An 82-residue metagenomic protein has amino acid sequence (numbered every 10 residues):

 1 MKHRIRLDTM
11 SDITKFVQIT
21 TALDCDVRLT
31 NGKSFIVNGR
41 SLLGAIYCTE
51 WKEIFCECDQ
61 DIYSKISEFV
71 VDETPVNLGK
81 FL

Functional and structural regions predicted by a protein language model:
M1-L7: Short glycine-/aliphatic-rich beta-strand segments at the starts of folded cytosolic domains
H3, C25-V27, I54: Conserved beta-strand core positions
R6, N31-G32: A generic secondary-structure micro-motif detector that highlights 1-2 residue hydrophobic/ambivalent hotspots embedded
M10-D26, S34-W51, S67-E68: Amphipathic alpha-helical interaction surfaces in cytosolic regulatory modules
G32-S34, D61: Short, ordered loop/turn segments at secondary-structure junctions
T49-L82: C-terminal structural segments of small proteins and small subunits
